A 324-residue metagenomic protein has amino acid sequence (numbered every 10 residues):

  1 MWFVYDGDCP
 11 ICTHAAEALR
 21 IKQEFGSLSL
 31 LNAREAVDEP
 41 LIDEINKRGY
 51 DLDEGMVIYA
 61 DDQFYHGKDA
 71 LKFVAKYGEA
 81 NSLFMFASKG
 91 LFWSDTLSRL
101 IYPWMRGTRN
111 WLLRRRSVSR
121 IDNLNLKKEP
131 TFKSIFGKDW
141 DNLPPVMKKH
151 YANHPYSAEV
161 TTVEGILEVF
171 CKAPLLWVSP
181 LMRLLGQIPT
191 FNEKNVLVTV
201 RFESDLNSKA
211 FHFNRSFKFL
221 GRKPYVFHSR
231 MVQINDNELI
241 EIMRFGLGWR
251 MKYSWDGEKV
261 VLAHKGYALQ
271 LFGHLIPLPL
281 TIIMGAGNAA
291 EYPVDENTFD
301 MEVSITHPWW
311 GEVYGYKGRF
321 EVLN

Functional and structural regions predicted by a protein language model:
M1-F25: Local sequence-structure signature of Cys/Sec-based thiol-disulfide redox active-site neighborhoods
D6, Y59-A60, G315: Short, acidic, Ser/Thr-enriched surface-loop or helix-capping motifs
L28-A36: A short beta-strand-loop structural module common to alpha/beta enzyme folds
E35-N125: Thiol/selenol-based redox catalytic cores and closely related redox-interacting motifs
K127-D295, F299-V303, Y316: Soluble ligand-binding/transfer domains with enclosed cavities or grooves
M301-N324: C-terminal structured interaction module
